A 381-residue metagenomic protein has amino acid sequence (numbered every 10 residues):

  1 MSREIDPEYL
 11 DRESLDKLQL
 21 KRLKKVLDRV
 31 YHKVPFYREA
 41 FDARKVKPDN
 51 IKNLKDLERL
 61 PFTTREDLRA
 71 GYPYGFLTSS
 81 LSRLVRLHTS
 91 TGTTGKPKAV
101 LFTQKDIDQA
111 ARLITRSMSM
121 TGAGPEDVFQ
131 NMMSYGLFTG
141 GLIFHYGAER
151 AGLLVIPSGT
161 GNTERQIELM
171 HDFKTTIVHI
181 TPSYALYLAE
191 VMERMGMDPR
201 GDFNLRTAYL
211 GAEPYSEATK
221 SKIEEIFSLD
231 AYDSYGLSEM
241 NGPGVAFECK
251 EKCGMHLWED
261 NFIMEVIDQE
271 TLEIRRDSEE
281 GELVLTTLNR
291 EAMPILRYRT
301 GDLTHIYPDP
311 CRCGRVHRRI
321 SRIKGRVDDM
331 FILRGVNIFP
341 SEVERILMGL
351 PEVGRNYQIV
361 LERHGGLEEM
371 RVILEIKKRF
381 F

Functional and structural regions predicted by a protein language model:
M1-T89, T94-R112, R116-M120, G366-F381: Nucleotide 5′-phosphate-binding alpha/beta core
S2-Y31, P35, A151-F381: Active-site glycine/GP-rich loop and adjacent strand/helix microenvironment that borders small-molecule binding pockets
G95-F102, E126-M132, M170-I177: Short acidic, glycine/Ser/Thr-rich loop/turn "cap" segments at secondary-structure junctions
P97-L101, G122-V128, V155-S158, Y232: Short secondary-structure capping/junction motifs at helix and strand boundaries
I107, S134-G136, S183-Y184: Short glycine-enriched loops at secondary-structure junctions
A111-V128, N162-T175: Conserved ATP-dependent adenylate/AMP-binding module captured primarily in the ANL superfamily
S119-V155: Conserved AMP-binding loop of ANL adenylate-forming enzymes
